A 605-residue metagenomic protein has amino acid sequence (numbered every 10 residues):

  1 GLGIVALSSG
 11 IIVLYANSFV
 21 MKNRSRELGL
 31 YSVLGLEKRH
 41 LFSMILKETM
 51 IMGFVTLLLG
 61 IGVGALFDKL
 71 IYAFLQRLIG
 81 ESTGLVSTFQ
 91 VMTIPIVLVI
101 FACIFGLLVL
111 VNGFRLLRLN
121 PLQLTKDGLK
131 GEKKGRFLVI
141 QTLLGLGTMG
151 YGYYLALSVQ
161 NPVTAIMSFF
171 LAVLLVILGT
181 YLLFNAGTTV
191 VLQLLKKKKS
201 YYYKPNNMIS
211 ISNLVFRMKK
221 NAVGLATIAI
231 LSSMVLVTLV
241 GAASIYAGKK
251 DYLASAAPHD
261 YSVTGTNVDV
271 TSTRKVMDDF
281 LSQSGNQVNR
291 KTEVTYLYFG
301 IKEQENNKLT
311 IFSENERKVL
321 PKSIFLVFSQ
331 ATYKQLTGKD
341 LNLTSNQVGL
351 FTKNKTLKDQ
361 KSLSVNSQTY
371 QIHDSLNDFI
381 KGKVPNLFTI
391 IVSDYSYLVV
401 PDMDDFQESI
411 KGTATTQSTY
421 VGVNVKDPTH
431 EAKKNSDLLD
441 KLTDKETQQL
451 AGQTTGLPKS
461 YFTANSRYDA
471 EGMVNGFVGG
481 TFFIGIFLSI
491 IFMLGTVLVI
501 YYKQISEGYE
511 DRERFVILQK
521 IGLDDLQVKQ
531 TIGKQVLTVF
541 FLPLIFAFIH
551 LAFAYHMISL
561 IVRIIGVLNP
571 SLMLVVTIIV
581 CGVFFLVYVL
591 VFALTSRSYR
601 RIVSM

Functional and structural regions predicted by a protein language model:
G1-G29, T49-V63, L143, I177 (+4 more regions): Hydrophobic alpha-helical transmembrane segments of multi-pass inner-membrane transport and secretion
G29, L119-G131, L194-N213, G508-Q527: Juxtamembrane inter-helical linkers in multi-pass membrane proteins
I51-L195: Hydrophobic alpha-helical segments
I61-T93, G150-M167, L542-M605: Short helix-loop junctions at transmembrane helix boundaries
G135-V139, T148, L183-S232, E510: N-terminal Sec/SRP start-transfer signal
L174-Q193, K250-V276, I565-R601: Alpha-helical transmembrane segments and their immediate juxtamembrane interface regions
L253, H259-T264, V270-L494: Basic-flanked hydrophobic alpha-helices used for secretion and membrane insertion
